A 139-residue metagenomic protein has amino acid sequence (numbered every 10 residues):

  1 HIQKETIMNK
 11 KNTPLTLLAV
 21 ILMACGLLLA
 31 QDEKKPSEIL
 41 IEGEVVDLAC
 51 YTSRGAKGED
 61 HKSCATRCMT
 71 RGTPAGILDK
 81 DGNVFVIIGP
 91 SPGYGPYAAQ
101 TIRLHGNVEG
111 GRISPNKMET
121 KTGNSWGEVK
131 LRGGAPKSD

Functional and structural regions predicted by a protein language model:
H1-I7: Short, Lys/Arg-enriched N-terminal segments with co-localized hydrophobic residues within the first ~10-30 amino acids
E5, M23-A24, N116, R132: Compositionally biased, intrinsically disordered low-complexity segments
M8-L18: Bacterial N-terminal signal peptides that target proteins for export
T16-G26: Bacterial N-terminal signal peptides
L29-D139: OB-fold and OB-like single-stranded nucleic-acid-recognition modules and their adjacent interaction interfaces
